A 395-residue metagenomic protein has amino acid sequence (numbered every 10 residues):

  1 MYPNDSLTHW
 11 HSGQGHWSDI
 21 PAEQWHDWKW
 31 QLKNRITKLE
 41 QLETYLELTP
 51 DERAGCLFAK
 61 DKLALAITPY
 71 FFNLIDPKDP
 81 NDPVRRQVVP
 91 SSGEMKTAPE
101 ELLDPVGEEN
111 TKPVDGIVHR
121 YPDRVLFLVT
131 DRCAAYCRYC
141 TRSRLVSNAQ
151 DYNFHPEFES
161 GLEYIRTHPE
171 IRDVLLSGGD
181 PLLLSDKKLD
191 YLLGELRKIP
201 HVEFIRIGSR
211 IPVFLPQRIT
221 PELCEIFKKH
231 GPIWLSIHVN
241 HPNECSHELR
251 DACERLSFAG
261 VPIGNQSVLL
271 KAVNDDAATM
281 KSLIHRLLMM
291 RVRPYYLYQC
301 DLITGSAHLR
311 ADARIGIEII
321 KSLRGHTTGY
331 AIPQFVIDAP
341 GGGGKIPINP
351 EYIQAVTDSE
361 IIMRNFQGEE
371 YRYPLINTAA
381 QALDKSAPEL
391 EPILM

Functional and structural regions predicted by a protein language model:
M1-H119: Flexible, acidic/Gly-rich N-terminal and inter-domain linker regions that tether and position cofactor-handling modules
A64-I67, T111-R142: N-terminal pre-triad scaffold of radical SAM enzymes
F71, C137, Y295: Conserved, mostly hydrophobic/aromatic
K96, Y152-P156: Non-heme iron-sulfur electron-transfer modules
Y139-C140, R166-P169, R250-D275, F366-M395: Mobile, glycine- and charge-enriched loop segments and immediately flanking short secondary-structure elements within
C140-Y152: Iron-sulfur (Fe-S) cluster-binding segments and ferredoxin-like electron-carrier domains, especially [2Fe-2S]
E159-D173, L182-T327: Conserved AdoMet/S-adenosylmethionine-binding subsite of the radical SAM
E318-M395: C-terminal accessory regions of radical SAM enzymes
